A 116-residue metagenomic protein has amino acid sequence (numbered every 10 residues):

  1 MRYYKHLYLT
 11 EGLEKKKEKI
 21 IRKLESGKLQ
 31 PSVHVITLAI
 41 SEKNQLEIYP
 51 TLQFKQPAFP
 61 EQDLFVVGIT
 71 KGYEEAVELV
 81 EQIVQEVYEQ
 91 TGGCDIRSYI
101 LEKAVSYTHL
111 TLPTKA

Functional and structural regions predicted by a protein language model:
R2-I21: Negatively charged, low-complexity tracts enriched in Asp/Glu with abundant Ser/Thr
P31-D63: Short aromatic-glycine-(Arg/Gly/Cys) micro-motifs in beta-strand/loop hairpins
I40, T70-Y73: Short beta-alpha junction loops
D63-K71: A short, exposed loop/beta-hairpin motif centered on an aromatic-Gly-Thr core
Y73-V84: A short, charged, amphipathic alpha-helix used as a generic interaction element across diverse proteins
V87-T91: A common structural junction motif
I96-S106: Short proline/glycine- and acidic-rich turn/helix-capping motifs at secondary-structure junctions
T108-T114: Conserved small/polar residues in nucleotide/adenosyl-binding loops
